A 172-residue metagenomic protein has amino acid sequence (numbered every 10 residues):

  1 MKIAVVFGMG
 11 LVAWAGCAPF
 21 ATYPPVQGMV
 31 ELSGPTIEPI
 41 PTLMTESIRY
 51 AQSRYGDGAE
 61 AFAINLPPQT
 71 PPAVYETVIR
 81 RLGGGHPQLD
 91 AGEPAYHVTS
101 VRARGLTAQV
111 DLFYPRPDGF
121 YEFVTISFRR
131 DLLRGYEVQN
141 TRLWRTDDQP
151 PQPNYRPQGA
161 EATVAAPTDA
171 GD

Functional and structural regions predicted by a protein language model:
M1-P19: Sec-dependent bacterial lipoprotein signal peptides
K2-I3, L133-Y136: Intrinsically disordered, low-complexity proline-rich regions
V5-G8, L89-G92, S127: Residue-level signal for the start and early helices of compact helical domains
C17-F123, N140-D172: Flexible low-complexity loop/turn motifs enriched in small/helix-breaking residues
I126-R134: Short beta-strand segments and strand-loop junctions that repeat across beta-rich extracellular domains
